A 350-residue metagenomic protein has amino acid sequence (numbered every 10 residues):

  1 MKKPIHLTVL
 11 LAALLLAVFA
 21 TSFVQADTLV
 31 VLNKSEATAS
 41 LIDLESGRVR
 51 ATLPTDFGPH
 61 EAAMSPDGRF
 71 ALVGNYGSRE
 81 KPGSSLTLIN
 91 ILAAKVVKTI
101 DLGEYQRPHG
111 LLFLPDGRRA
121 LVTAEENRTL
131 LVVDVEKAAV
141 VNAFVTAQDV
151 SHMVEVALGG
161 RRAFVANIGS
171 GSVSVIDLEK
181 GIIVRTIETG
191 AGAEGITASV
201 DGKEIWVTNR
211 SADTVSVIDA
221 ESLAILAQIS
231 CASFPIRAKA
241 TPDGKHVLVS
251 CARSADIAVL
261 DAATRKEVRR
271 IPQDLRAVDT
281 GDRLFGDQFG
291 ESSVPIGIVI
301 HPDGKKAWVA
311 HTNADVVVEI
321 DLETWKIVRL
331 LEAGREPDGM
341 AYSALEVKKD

Functional and structural regions predicted by a protein language model:
M1-P4: Positively charged n-region of N-terminal signal peptides that target proteins for export
T8, L14-D350: Predominantly soluble domains enriched in secretory-pathway, periplasmic, or organellar proteins
